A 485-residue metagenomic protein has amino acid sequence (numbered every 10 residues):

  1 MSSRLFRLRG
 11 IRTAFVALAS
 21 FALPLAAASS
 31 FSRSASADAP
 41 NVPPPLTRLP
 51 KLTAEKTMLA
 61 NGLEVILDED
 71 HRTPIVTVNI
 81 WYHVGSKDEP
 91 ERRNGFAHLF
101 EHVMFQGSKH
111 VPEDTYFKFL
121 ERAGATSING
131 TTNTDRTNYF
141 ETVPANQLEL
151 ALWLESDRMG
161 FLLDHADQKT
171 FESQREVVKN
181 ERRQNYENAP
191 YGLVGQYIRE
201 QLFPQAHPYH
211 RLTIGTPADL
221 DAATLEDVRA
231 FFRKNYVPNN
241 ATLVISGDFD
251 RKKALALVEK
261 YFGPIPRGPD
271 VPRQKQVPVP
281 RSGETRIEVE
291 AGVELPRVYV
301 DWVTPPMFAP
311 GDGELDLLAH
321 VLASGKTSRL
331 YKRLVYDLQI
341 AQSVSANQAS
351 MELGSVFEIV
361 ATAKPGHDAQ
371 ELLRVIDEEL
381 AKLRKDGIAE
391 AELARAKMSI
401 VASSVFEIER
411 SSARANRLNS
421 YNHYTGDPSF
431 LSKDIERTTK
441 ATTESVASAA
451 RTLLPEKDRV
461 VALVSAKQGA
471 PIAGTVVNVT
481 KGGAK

Functional and structural regions predicted by a protein language model:
M1-G10: N-terminal secretory signal peptides that target proteins for export/translocation
T13-S30: Bacterial N-terminal signal peptides
D38-E55, E200-A241, P269, R273-V277 (+5 more regions): Histidine-acidic residue clusters that define the catalytic metal-binding segment of zinc metallopeptidase domains
A39-P40, L163, Q205, P238 (+4 more regions): An aromatic/glycine/proline-enriched structural segment found at the starts of mature extracellular/organellar domains
E55-A60, R286-V289: Short acidic-hydrophobic surface loop/beta-edge motif
I66-D68, T73-E91, G95-L99, E113-F161 (+6 more regions): M16 family metallopeptidases and their MPP-like homologs
F96-M104, L318: Active-site His/Glu-centered metal-binding helix of metallohydrolases
Q106-K109, G160-K169, N185, K385-I388: Short, polar/flexible loop-turn hinges at active-site or ligand-entry regions and domain interfaces
